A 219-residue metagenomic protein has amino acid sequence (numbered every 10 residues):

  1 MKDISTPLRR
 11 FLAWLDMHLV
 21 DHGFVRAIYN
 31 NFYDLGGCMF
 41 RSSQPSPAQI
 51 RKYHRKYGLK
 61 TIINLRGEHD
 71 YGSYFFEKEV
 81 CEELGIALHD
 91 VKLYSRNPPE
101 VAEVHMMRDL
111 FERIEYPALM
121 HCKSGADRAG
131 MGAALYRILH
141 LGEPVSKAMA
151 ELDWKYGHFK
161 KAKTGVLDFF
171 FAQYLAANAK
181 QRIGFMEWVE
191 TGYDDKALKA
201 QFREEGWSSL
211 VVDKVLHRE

Functional and structural regions predicted by a protein language model:
M1-A118, M131-E219: Cys-dependent protein tyrosine phosphatase-like superfamily
C122: Short cysteine clusters
G125: Substrate/cofactor-recognition hotspot
R128: Conserved SAM/SAH-binding loop-helix junction of Class I S-adenosyl-L-methionine-dependent methyltransferases
